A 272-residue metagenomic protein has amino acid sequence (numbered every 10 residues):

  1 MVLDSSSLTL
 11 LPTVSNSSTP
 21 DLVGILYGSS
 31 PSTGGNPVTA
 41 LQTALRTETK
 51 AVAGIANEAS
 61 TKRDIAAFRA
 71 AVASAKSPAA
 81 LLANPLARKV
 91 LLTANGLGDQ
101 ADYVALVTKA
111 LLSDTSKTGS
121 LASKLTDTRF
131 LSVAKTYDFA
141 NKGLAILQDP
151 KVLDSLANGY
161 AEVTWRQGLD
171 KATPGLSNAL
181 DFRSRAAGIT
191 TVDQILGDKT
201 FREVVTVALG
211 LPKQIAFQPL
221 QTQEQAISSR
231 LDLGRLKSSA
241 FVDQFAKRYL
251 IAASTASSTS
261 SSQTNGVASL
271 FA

Functional and structural regions predicted by a protein language model:
M1-E58, T255-A272: Short, compositionally biased, intrinsically disordered N-terminal export/targeting signals, typified by the non-Sec
R46-S77, L112-K117, T164-T191: Short, flexible domain-boundary/linker segments around small modular repeats
A67, L86-V90, T128-S132, D181 (+5 more regions): Extracytoplasmic/secreted proteins, especially bacterial periplasmic and envelope-associated proteins
K76-N95, T136, T190-P212: A structural feature that tracks compact, well-ordered secondary-structure segments with a strong bias toward
R88-K89, A94-D102, L106-G159: Hydrophobic, ordered structural segments
T108-T115, L220-L231: Short amphipathic alpha-helical linker/capping segments at the junctions of internal repeats and modular domains
L147-A186, V192, P212-K213, Q223 (+1 more regions): Extracellular/secretory-pathway and virion-surface proteins
R230-A272: Proline-poor, low-complexity alpha-helical tail modules
